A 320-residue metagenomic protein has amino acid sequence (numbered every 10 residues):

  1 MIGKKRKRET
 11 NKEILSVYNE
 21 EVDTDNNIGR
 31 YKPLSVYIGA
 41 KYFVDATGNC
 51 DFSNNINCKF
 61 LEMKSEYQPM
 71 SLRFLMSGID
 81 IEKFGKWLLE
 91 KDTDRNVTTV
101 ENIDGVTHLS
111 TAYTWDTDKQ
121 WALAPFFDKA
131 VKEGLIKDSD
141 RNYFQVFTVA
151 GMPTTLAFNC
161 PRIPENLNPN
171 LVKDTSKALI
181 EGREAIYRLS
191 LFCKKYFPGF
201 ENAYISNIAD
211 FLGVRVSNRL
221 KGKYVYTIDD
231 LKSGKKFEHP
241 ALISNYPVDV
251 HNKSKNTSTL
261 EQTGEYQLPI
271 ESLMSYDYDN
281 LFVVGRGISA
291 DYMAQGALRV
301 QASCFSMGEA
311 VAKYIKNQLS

Functional and structural regions predicted by a protein language model:
G3-Y37: Conserved beta-strand-loop-beta-strand element in the redox core of flavoprotein oxidoreductases
Y18-E21, Y31-Y42, T47-S320: Flavin (FAD/FMN)-binding glycine-rich loop and adjacent Rossmann-like elements that form
